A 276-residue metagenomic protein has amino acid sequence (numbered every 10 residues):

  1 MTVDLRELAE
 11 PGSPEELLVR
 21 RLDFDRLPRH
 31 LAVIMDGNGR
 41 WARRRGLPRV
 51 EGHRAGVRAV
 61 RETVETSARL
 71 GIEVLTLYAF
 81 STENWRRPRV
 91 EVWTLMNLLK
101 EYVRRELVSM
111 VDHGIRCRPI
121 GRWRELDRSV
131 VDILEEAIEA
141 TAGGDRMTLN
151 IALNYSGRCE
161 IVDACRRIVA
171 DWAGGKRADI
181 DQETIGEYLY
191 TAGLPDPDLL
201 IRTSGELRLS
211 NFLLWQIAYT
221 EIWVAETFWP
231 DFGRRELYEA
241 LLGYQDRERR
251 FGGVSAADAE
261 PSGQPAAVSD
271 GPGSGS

Functional and structural regions predicted by a protein language model:
M1-S276: Flexible, compositionally biased loop and terminal segments
